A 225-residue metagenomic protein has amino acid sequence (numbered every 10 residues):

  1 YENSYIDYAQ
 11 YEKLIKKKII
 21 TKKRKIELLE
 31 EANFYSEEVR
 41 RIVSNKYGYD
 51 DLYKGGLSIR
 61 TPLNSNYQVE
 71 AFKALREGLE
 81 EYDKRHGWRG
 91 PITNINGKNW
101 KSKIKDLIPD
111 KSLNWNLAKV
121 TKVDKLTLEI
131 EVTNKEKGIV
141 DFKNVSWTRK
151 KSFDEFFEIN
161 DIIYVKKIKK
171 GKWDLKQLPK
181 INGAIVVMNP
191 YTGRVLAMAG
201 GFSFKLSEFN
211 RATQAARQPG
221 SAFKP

Functional and structural regions predicted by a protein language model:
Y1-L117, T121-T133: Non-catalytic, structured segments within soluble enzyme domains
E77-F223: Short pre-catalytic segments that frame enzyme active sites
